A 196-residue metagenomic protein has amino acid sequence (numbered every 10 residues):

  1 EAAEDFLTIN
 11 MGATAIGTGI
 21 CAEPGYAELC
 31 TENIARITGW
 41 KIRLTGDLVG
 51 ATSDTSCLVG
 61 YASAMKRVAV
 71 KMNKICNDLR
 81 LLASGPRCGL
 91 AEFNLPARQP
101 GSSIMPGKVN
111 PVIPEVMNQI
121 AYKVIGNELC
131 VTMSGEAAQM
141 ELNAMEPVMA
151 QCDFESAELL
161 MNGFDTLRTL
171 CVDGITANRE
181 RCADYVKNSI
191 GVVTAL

Functional and structural regions predicted by a protein language model:
E1-L48, S53: Glycine-rich, mobile lid/loop segments that gate access to catalytic sites or pores
A2, V68-K71, L82: Heptad-repeat coiled-coil/leucine-zipper interface motif in alpha-helices, recognizing the periodic a/d hydrophobic core
A2-D5, G50, D54, L58 (+2 more regions): Catalytic-core signal marking the mid-to-C-terminal active-site face
A15, C57-A64: Alpha-helical scaffold segments that form or flank carboxylate-/histidine-based iron centers
G25-A27, M72, E115: Ubiquitous "structural anchor" signal
C30, Y61-A64, D78: Short, hydrophobic/aromatic alpha-helical segments in well-folded domains
A62-K74, L196: Alpha-helical support elements that line or immediately flank enzyme active sites and cofactor-binding pockets
